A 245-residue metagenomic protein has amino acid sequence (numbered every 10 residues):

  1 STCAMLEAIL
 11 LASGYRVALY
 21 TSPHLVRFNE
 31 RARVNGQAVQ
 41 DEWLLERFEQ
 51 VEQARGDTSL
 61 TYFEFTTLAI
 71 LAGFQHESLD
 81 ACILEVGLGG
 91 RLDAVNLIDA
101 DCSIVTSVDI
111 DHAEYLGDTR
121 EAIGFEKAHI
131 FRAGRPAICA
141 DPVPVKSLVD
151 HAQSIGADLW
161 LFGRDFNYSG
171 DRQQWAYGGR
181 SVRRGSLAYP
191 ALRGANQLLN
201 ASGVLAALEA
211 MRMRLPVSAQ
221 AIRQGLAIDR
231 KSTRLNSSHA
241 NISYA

Functional and structural regions predicted by a protein language model:
T2-R16: A conserved segment at the C-terminal end of the G1
L6, I70, L148-A152: Aromatic/hydrophobic pocket-lining residues that form π-stacking "cages" and hydrophobic walls in ligand
I9-S13, G73, A207-R214: Active-site catalytic microenvironments for nucleophilic, acid-base chemistry
A12-I98, E114-L116, A122: ATP-dependent carboxylate-amine ligase catalytic core
V17, L192-L205, R230-R234: Short glycine/threonine-rich catalytic loop with a Thr-x-Gly-x-Asp
R55-L60, Y189-A195: A short glycine/serine-rich beta->alpha loop
T58, S78-E85, A100-A188, A201-R223 (+1 more regions): Acidic, Mg2+-coordinating active-site environments of NTP-dependent enzymes
L235-A245: Single conserved hydrophobic/aromatic residue that forms the stacking wall/gate of nucleotide- or nucleobase-binding
